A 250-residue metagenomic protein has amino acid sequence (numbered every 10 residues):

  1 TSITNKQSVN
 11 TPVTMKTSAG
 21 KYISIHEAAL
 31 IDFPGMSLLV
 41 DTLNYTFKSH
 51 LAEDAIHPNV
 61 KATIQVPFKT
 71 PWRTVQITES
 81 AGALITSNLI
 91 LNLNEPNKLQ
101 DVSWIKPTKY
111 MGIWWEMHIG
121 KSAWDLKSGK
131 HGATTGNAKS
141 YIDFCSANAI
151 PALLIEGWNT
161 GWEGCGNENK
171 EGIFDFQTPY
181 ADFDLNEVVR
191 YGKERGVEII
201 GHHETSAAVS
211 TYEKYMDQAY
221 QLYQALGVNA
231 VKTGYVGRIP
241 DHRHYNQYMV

Functional and structural regions predicted by a protein language model:
T1-L99: N-terminal accessory beta-strand-rich subdomains and adjacent acidic, glycine-rich linkers that precede catalytic cores
N5-Y22, D125-A138, C145, T205-T211: A broadly tuned preference for mixed-charge, low-complexity surface segments
V13-M15, I23-I25, W72-Q76, M111-I113 (+4 more regions): Generic structural hydrophobic/aromatic packing signal, biased to beta-strands
G35, L84, K121, V209-T211: Short acidic, gly/pro-rich beta-turn/loop elements at beta-sheet edges and active-site/ligand-binding grooves
L38-V40, S87-L91, W124-L126, E168 (+2 more regions): Surface-exposed beta-strand edges and their flanking turn/coil or helix-capping segments
Q65-D143, N148, A152: An acidic-aromatic substrate-binding cleft motif
G157-V250: Aromatic- and carboxylate-enriched substrate-binding clefts and catalytic-loop regions of carbohydrate-active enzymes
